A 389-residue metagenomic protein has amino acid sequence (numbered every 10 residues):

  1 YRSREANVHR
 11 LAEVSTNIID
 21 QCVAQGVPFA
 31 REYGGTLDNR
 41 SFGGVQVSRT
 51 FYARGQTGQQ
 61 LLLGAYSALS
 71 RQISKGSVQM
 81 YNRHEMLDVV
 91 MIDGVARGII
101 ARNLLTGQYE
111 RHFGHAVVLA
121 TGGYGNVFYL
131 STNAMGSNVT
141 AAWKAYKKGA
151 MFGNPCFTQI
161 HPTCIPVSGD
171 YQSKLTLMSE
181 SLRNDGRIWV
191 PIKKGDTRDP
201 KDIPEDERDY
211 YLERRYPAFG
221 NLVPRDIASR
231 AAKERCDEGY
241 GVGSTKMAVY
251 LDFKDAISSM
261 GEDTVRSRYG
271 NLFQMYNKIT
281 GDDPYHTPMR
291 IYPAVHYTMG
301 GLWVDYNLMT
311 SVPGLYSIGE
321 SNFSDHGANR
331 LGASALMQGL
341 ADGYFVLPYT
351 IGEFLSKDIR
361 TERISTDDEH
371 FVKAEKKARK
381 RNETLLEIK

Functional and structural regions predicted by a protein language model:
Y1-L11: Glycine-rich active-site loop/strand segments that organize a redox cofactor
R4-A6, Q21-R49, A53, I92-D93 (+5 more regions): Glycine- and aromatic-enriched mobile tails/lids
V14-D20, A24-F29, A141-P155: Hydrophobic or amphipathic alpha-helical targeting/insertion segments
I18-Q108, F113, A120, C164-L177: Conserved redox-cofactor binding core of oxidoreductases
Q25-G34, K75-R83, P155-C156, K246 (+2 more regions): Flexible, glycine/charged-enriched surface loops at secondary-structure junctions
Y81-R83, L87-R97, A101-R102, R268-N322: A glycine-rich dinucleotide-binding beta-alpha-beta segment and adjacent secondary-structure elements that constitute
A116-L175, H326-Y349: Glycine-rich loop(s) and the adjacent beta-strand/alpha-helix scaffold that form part
K144, M151-K278, Y349-G352: An anion/pyrophosphate-binding glycine-rich loop and adjacent beta-alpha core in soluble alpha-beta enzymes
